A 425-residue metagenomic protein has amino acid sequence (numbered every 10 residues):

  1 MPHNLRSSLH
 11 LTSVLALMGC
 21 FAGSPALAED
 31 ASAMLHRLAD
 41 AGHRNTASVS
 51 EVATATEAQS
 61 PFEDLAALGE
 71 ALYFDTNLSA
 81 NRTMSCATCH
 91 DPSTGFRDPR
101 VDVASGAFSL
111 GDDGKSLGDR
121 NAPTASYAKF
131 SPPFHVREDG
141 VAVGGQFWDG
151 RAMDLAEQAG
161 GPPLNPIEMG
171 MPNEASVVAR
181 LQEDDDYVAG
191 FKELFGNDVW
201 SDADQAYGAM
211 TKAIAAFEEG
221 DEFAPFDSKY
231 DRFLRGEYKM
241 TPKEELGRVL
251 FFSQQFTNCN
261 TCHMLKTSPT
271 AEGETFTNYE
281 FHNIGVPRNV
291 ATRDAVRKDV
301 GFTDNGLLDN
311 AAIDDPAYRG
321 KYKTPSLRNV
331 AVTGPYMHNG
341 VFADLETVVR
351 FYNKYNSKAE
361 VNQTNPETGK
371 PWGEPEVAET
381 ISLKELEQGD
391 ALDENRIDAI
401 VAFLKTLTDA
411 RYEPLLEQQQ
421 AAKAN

Functional and structural regions predicted by a protein language model:
P2-E70, P166, P172-E245, V249 (+4 more regions): Post-cleavage N-terminal segment of exported redox proteins
E29-Q158, P225-T364, L415-N425: Short glycine/threonine-rich turn/loop motifs
L155-P172: Conserved nucleotide-diphosphate donor binding/catalytic pocket of glycan-assembly enzymes
P166-M171, G301-N305, P366-G373: Noncatalytic linker/hinge segments flanking ATPase motor cores
V361-I381: Short glycine/proline-rich, acidic loop/turn segments that cap or connect secondary-structure elements
